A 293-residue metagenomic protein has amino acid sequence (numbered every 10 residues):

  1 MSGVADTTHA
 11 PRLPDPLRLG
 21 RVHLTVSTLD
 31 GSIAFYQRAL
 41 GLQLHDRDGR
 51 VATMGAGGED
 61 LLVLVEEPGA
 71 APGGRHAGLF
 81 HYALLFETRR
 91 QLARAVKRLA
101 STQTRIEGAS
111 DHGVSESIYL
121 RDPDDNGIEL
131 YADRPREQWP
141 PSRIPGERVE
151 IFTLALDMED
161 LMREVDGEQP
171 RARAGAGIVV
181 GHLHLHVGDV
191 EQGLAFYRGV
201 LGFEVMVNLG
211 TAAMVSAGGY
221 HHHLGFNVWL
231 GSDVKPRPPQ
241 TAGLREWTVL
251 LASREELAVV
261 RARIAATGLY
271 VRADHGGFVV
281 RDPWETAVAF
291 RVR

Functional and structural regions predicted by a protein language model:
M1-D30, H81-L84, P135-E191, L244-W247: N-terminal beta-strand motif that seeds the catalytic metal site of vicinal oxygen chelate
M1-G69, H76-L84, K97: An N-terminus-focused feature that recognizes amino-terminal "leader" regions
G3, P16-G20, L24-D30, A83-G127 (+4 more regions): Vicinal oxygen chelate
R18, D48, G78, V114 (+4 more regions): Exposed loop/turn and edge beta-strand positions of beta-sandwich/beta-sheet ligand-binding modules
Y36, A172-S216: Conserved small-residue-rich
A39-H45, G199-V205, A265, L269: Conserved acetyl-CoA-binding loop of GNAT-fold acetyltransferases
Q43-A77, G127-R134, E204-A242, P283 (+1 more regions): Conserved short beta-strand elements that form part of the metal-binding/catalytic scaffold of enzyme active sites
R50-R134, Q138-P145: Active-site-adjacent scaffolding segments
